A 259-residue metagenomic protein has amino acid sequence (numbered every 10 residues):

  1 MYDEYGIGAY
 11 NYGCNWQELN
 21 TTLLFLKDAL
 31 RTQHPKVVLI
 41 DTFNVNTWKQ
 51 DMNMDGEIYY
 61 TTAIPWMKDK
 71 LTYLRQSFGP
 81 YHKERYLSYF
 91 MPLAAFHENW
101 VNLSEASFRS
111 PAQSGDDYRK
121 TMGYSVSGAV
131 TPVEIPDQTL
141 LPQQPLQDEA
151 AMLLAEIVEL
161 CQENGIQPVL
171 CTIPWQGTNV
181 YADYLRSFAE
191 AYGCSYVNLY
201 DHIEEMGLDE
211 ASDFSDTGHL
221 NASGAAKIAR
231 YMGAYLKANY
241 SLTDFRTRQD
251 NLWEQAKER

Functional and structural regions predicted by a protein language model:
M1-L74: Membrane-embedded segments
Y2, C161, F188-E190: A generic structural signal for well-ordered alpha-helical segments
G6-G8, H34-V37, Q162-V169, Y192-S195: Loop/turn elements at helix/coil->beta-strand transitions in domains of secreted/extracellular proteins
A9-N15, L141-P142, L146, T217: Acidic/histidine-rich helix-loop elements that form or flank divalent-metal/phosphate-binding sites at the catalytic
Y12-N15, D41-F43, C171-W175, L199-H202 (+1 more regions): Active-site-proximal beta-strand/loop segments in catalytic clefts of secreted hydrolases
W16-N20, L146-D148, P174-Y181: Acidic-and-aromatic substrate-binding clefts and catalytic sites of carbohydrate-active enzymes
D55-N164, T247-R259: Secreted/periplasmic serine-hydrolase-like ester/acetyl group-modifying domain
D183-K257: C-terminal regions of proteins
